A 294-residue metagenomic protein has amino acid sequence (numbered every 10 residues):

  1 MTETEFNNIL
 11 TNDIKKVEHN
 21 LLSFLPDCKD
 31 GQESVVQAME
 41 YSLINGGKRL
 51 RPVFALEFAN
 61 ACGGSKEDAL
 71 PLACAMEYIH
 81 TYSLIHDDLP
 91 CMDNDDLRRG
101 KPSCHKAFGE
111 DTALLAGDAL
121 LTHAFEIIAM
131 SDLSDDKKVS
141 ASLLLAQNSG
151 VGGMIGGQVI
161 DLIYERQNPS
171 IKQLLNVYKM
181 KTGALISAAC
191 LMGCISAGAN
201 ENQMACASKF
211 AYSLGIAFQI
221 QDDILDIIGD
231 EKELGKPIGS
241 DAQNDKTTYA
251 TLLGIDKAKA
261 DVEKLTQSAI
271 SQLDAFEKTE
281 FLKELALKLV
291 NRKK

Functional and structural regions predicted by a protein language model:
M1-L25: N-terminal amphipathic/basic leader segments beginning at the initiator methionine
K15-K16, L25, K29-Q272, E277-V290: Mg2+-dependent prenyl diphosphate-binding active-site environment of isoprenoid biosynthetic enzymes
